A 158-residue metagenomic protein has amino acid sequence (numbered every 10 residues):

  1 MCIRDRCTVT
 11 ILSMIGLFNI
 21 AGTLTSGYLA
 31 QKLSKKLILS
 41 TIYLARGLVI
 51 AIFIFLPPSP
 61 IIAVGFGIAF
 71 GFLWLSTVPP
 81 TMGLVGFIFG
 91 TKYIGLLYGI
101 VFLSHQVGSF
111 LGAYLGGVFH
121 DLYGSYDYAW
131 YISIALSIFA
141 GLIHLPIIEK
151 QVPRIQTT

Functional and structural regions predicted by a protein language model:
M1-I3: Short, small-residue-biased leader/transition segments that mark boundaries at the very start of proteins
D5-R6, T91-V101: Loop-to-transmembrane helix entry/capping segments in MFS-fold secondary transporters and related SLC/MFSD carriers
C7, S13-N19, T25, K32-L84: C-terminal transmembrane helical hairpin of 12-TM major facilitator-type secondary transporters
M14, F18, A45, A69 (+4 more regions): Small/hydrophobic positions within alpha-helical transmembrane segments of multi-pass membrane transporters
T23-G27, A113, H144: Conserved kink/hinge residues within transmembrane alpha-helices of Major Facilitator Superfamily
L29-A30, L115-G124: Interfacial helix-cap and linker-helix signal at transmembrane-aqueous boundaries of multi-pass secondary transporters
V85-I94, G124: Paired intracellular helix-loop junctions of major facilitator superfamily
I134-T158: Multi-pass alpha-helical transporter architecture, strongest for 12-TM Major Facilitator/SLC carriers used
